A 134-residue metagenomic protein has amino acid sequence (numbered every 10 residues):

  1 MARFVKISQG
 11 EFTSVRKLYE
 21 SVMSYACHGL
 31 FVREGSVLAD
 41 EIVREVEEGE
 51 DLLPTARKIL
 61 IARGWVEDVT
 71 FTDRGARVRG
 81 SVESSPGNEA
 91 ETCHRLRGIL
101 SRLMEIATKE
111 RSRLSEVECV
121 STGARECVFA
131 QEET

Functional and structural regions predicted by a protein language model:
M1-R95, S112-R113, E118-V128, E133-T134: N-terminal accessory segment detector
H94-E110: Active-site helix/loop of acyl-thioester processing domains in fatty-acid/polyketide metabolism, spanning hotdog-fold
